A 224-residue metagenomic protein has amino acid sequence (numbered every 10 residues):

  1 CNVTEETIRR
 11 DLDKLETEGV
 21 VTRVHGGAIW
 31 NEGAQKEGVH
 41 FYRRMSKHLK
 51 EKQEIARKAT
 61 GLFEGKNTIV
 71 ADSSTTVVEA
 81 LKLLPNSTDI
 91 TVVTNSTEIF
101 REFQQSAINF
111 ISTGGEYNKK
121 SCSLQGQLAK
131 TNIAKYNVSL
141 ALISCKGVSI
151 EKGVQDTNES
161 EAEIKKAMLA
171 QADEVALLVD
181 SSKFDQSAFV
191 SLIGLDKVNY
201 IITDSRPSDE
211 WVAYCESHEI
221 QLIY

Functional and structural regions predicted by a protein language model:
C1-N2, E6-V70, L81-K82, N86-D89 (+2 more regions): HTH-adjacent hinge/linker in prokaryotic transcriptional regulators
N2-V3, T17, F100-Y224: Conserved phosphate- and dinucleotide-binding cores of soluble alpha/beta proteins, encompassing both enzyme active
T7, K52-I55, T76, Q125 (+1 more regions): Generic hydrophobic secondary-structure packing signal
R10, I55-K58, E79, L128 (+2 more regions): Residues within well-formed alpha-helices
D72-S74: Glycine-rich beta-strand-to-loop/alpha-helix junction loops that act as flexible
E79-A80, I99: Internal active-site segments that recognize and position negatively charged phosphoryl groups and nucleotide moieties
